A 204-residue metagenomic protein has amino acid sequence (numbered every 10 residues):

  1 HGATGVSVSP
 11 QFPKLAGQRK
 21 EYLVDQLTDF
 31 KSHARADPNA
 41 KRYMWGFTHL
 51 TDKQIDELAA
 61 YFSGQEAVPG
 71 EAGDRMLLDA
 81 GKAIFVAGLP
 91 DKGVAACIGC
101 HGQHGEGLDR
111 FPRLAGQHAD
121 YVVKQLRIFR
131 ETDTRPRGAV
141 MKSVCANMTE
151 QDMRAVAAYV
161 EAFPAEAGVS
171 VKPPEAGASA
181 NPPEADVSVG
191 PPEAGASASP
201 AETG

Functional and structural regions predicted by a protein language model:
H1-A3, L58, V94-H104, V156 (+1 more regions): The canonical Cys-X-X-Cys-His
G2-G5, G17, G102, G107 (+1 more regions): Periodic glycine anchor positions in long extracellular repeat architectures
A3, R19-Y22, S32, L89 (+3 more regions): His/Met- and acidic-residue-enriched segments that coordinate or traffic transition-metal cofactors and support
V6-S9, G64-P90, P182-P183, G190-P192 (+1 more regions): Electrostatic cytochrome c docking/interface patches
V8-A16, F30-G73, L108-R113, R130-F163 (+1 more regions): Axial heme c-ligation environment in periplasmic c-type cytochrome domains
V24, V86-I98, G107-Q125, E150 (+1 more regions): Sequence context surrounding c-type heme c attachment/ligation sites in exported
A34, E166-G168, K172-G177, E184-D186 (+2 more regions): Polar/charged low-complexity regions in secreted precursors and cytosolic/nuclear IDRs
